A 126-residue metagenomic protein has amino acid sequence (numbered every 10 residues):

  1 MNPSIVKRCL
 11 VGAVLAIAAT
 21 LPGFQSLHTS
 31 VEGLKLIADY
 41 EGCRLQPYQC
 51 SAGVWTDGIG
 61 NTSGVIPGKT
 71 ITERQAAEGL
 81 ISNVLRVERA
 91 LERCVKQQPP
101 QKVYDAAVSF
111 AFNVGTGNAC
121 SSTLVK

Functional and structural regions predicted by a protein language model:
M1-K126: Cell-wall polysaccharide-cleaving catalytic domain and substrate-binding groove, primarily in peptidoglycan/chitin
